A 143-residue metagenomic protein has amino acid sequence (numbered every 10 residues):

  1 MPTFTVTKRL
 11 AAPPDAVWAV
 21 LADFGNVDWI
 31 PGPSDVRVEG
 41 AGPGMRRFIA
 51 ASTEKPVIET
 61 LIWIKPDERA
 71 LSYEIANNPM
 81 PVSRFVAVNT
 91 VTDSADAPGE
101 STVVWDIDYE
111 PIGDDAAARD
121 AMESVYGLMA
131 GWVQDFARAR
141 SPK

Functional and structural regions predicted by a protein language model:
M1-G42: Hydrophobic ligand-binding cavity/cleft-lining segments
T5-R9, P56-I58, V86-V88, V104 (+1 more regions): Well-ordered beta-strand positions in beta-sheet-rich domains
K8, R47-I49, V82-S83, A117: Amphipathic alpha-helical hairpins
D28-W29, V38, S52-E100, D108-P111 (+2 more regions): Hydrophobic-ligand binding "helix-grip"
G42-M45, E68: Short acidic/glycine-enriched loop/turn segments that link adjacent beta-strands
M45-R46, N89, G131: Short alpha-helix boundary/capping motifs
T102, I107-K143: A conserved amphipathic terminal alpha-helix motif
